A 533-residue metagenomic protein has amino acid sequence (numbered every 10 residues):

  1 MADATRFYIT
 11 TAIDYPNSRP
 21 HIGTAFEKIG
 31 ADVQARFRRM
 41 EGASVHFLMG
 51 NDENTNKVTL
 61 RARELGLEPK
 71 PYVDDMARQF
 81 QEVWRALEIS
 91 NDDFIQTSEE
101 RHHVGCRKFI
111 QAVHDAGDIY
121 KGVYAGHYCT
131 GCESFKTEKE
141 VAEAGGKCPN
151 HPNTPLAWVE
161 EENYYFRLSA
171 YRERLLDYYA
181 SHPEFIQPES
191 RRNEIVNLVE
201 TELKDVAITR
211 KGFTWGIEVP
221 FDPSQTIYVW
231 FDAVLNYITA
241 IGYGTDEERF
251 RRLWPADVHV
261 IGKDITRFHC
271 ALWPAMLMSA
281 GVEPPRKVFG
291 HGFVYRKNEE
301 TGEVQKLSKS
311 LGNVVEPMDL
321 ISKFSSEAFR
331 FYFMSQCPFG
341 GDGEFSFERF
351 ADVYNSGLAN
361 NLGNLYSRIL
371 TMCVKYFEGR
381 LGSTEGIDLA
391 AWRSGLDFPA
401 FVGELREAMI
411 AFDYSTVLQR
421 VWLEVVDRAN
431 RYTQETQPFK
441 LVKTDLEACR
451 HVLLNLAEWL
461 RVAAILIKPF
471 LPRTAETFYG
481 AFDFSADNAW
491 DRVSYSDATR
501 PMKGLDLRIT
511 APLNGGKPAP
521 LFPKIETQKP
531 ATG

Functional and structural regions predicted by a protein language model:
M1-R6, H46, G50, G122-H127 (+6 more regions): Basic, alpha-helical terminal appendages of large translation-related enzymes
A2-M49, R101-G105, P152, A157-K375 (+2 more regions): Structured secondary-structure scaffolds
A2-Y120: N-terminal Rossmann-like or analogous alpha/beta NTP/dinucleotide-binding catalytic cores that position adenine
T55-N56, S90, G126-C132, H291: Short, conserved phosphate-binding/catalytic loop or strand-edge motifs used in phosphoryl-/nucleotidyl-transfer
L87-Q96, H114-H127, K139-A142, W158-V159 (+3 more regions): Short secondary-structure capping/junction motifs at helix and strand boundaries
A116-R172, L176: Cys/His-rich short segments
T266, F333-Q336, G340, R349 (+3 more regions): Active-site-proximal binding-pocket segments
Y354, L358-N361, L365, S394-D397 (+3 more regions): Amphipathic alpha-helix face/heptad-repeat signature
